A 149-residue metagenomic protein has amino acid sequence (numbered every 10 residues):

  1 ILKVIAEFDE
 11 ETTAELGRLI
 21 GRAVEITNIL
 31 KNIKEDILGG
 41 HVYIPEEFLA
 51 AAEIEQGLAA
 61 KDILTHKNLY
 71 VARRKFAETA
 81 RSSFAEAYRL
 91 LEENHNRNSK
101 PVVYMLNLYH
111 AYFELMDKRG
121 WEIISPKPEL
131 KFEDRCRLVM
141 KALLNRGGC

Functional and structural regions predicted by a protein language model:
K3-A23, L30, K34-C149: Catalytic cores of Mg2+-dependent Asp-rich isoprenoid enzymes
